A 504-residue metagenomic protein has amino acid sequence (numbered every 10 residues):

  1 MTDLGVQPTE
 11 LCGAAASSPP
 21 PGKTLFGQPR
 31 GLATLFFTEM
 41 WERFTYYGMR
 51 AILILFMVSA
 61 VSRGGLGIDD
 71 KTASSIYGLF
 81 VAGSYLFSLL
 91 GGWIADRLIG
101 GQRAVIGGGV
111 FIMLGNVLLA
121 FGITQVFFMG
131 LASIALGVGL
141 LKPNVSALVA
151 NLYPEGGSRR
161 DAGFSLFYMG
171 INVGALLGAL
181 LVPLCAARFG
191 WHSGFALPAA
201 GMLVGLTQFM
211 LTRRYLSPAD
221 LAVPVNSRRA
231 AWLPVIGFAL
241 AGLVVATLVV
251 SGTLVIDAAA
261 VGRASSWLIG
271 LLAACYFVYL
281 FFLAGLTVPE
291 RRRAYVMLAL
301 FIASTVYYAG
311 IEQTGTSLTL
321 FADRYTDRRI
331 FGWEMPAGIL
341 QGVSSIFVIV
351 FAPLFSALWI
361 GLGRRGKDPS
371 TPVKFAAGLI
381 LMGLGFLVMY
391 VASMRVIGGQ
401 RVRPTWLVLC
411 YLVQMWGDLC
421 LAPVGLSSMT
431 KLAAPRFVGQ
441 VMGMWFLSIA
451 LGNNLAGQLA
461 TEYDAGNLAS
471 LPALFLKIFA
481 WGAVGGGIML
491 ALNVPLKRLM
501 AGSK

Functional and structural regions predicted by a protein language model:
M1-Q28, E155, A186-T319, D323-R329 (+2 more regions): Intracellular loop-helix junctions on the cytosolic face of multi-pass helical membrane proteins
M40, G115, V126-L141, F301 (+1 more regions): Hydrophobic core of transmembrane alpha-helices in multi-pass small-molecule transporters, especially MFS/SLC-type
A51-T72, T314-L340: Short amphipathic helix-loop junctions that connect adjacent transmembrane helices in Major Facilitator Superfamily/SLC
S74-A95, K142, G342-F355, L451: Central cavity-lining transmembrane alpha-helices of secondary-active solute carriers, predominantly the Major
F87-F121: Conserved MFS/SLC helix-loop-helix module at the cytosolic interface between two early adjacent transmembrane helices
R97-G109, E290, G361-I380: Cytoplasmic membrane-interface "Motif A"-like loop-to-helix N-cap segments of 12-TM Major Facilitator Superfamily
G107-F128, A377-G399: C-terminal ends and interior cores of transmembrane alpha-helices in multi-pass membrane transporters/permeases
R159-A179, A186, G194-F209, G242 (+2 more regions): Glycine-rich segments within core transmembrane alpha-helices of 12-TM secondary carriers
